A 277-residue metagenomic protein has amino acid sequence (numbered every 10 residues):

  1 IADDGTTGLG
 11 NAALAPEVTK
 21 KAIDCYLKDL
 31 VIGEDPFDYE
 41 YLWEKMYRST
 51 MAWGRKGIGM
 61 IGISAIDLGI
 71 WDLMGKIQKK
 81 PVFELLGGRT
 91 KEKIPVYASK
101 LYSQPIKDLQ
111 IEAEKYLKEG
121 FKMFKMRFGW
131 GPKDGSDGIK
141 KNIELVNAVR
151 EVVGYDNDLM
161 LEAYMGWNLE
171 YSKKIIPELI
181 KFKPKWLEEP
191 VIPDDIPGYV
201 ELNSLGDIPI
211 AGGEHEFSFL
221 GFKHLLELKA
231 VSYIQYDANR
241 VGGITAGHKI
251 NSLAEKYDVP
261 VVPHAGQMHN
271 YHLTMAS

Functional and structural regions predicted by a protein language model:
I1-D3: Short beta-strand elements
G5, L27, I66, K79 (+6 more regions): Conserved, mostly hydrophobic/aromatic
T6-I77: Metal- or metallocofactor-binding catalytic centers and their adjacent structured scaffolds across diverse enzyme
A12, I63, L101, G135-G138 (+5 more regions): Glycine- and other small-residue-rich loops at beta-strand/loop junctions that grip anionic moieties
K21, C25, D29, P177 (+2 more regions): Shared catalytic-loop signature of beta/alpha-barrel
D67-S103: Glycine-rich, aromatic-flanked loop segments that form ligand/cofactor-binding clefts across common enzyme folds
P81, P95, D158, P209 (+1 more regions): Proline-centered loop/turn at the N-terminus of a beta-strand
K93-L205: Metal-dependent enolase-superfamily TIM-barrel catalytic cores that perform enediolate-based chemistry
